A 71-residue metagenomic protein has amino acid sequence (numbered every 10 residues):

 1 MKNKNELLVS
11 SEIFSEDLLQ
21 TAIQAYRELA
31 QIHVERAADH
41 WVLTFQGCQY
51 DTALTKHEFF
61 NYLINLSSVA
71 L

Functional and structural regions predicted by a protein language model:
M1-V9, A38-T44: Short glycine-rich, basic-tinged beta-strand/loop micro-motifs
L8-E16: Short, surface-exposed ligand-recognition loops at beta-strand->loop->(often short) alpha-helix junctions that present
Y26: Acidic-histidine catalytic/liganding microenvironments
A30-V34: A short linear hydrophobic-aromatic micro-motif
A37-D39, F45-L71: Helix-rich interaction surfaces within compact, conserved domain-sized segments that mediate assembly or partner
